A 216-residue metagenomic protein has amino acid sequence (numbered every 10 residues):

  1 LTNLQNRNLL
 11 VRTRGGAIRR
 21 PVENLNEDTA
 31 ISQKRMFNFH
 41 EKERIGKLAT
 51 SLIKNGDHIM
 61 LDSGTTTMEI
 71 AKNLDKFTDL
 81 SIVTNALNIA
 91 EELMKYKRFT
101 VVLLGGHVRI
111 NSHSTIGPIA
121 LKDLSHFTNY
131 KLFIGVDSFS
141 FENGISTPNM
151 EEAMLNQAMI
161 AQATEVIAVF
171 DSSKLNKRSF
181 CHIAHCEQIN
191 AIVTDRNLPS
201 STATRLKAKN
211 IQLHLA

Functional and structural regions predicted by a protein language model:
L1-M60, K72-F77, M94-F99: HTH-adjacent hinge/linker in prokaryotic transcriptional regulators
Q5-N6, R12, E91-A216: Conserved phosphate- and dinucleotide-binding cores of soluble alpha/beta proteins, encompassing both enzyme active
M36-H40, R44, T65, F77 (+8 more regions): Residues at secondary-structure transition points
T67-I70, K177-R178: Short glycine/serine/threonine-rich phosphate/pyrophosphate-binding segments that cradle anionic phosphate groups
L80-I82, V101: Short beta-strand element of Class I
